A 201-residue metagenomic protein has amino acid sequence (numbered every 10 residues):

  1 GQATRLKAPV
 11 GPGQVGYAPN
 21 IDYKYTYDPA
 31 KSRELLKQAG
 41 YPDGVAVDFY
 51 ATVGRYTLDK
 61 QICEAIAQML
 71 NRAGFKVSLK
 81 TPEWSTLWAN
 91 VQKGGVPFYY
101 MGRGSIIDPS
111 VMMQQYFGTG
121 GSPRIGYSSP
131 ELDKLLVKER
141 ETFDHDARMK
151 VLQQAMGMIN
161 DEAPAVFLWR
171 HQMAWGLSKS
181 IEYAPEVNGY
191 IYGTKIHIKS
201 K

Functional and structural regions predicted by a protein language model:
Q2, Q14, L36-D43, L70-G74 (+4 more regions): Sec/Tat-exported extracytoplasmic proteins
T4-Q38, R55-Q61: Structural transition elements
V10, E83-W84, M101-S105: Beta->alpha turn/N-cap motifs
G44-G54, S78: Short, well-ordered beta-strand elements
Q61-A73, S85-V96: Short helices/loops that flank or line small-molecule/ion binding pockets
R72-A89, M112-K179: Extracytoplasmic/peripheral linker and loop segments enriched in polar/acidic and small residues with frequent Thr/Pro
P97-M101, F167: Paired acidic/hydrophobic, glycine-rich loop segments that form the ligand-binding mouth/hinge of periplasmic-binding
W175-K201: Long beta-strand-rich cores associated with HINT superfamily self-processing modules
